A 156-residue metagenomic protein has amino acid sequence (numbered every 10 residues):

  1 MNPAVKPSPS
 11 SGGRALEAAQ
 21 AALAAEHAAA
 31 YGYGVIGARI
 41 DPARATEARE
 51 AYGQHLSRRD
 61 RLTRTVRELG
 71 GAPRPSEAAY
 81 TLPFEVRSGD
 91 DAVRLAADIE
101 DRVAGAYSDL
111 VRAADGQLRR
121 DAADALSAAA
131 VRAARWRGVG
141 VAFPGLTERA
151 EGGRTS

Functional and structural regions predicted by a protein language model:
M1-S156: All-alpha RGS (Regulator of G-protein Signaling) helical domain and cognate RGS-like helical scaffolds
